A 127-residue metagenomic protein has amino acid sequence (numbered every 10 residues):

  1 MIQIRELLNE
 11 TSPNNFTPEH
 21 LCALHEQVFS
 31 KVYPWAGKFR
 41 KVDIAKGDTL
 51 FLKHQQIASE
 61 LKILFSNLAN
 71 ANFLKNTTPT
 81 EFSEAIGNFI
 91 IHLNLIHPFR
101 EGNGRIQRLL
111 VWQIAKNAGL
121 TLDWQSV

Functional and structural regions predicted by a protein language model:
M1-V127: FIC/Doc superfamily catalytic core
